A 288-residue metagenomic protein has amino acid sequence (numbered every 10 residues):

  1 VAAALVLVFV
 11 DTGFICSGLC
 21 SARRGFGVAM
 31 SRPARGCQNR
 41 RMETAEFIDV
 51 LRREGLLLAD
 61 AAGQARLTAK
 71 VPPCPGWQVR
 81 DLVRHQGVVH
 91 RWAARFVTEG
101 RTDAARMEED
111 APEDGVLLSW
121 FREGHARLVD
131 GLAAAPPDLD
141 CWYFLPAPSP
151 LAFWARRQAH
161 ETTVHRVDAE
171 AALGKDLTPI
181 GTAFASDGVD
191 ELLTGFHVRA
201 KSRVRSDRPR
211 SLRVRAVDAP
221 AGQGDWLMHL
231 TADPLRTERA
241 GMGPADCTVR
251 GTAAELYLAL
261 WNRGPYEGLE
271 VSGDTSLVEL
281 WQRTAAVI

Functional and structural regions predicted by a protein language model:
L5-L7, L19: Leucine-biased recognition of intrinsically disordered, low-complexity hydrophobic segments
F26-R41: Short, Lys/Arg-enriched N-terminal segments with co-localized hydrophobic residues within the first ~10-30 amino acids
R66-A104, P146-R203, L256: Short, contiguous alpha-helical
W120-R166: Hydrophobic alpha-helical segments and helix pairs
V189-M228: A glycine-rich beta-turn/hairpin centered on an aromatic-Pro dipeptide
M242-I288: C-terminal interaction segments
